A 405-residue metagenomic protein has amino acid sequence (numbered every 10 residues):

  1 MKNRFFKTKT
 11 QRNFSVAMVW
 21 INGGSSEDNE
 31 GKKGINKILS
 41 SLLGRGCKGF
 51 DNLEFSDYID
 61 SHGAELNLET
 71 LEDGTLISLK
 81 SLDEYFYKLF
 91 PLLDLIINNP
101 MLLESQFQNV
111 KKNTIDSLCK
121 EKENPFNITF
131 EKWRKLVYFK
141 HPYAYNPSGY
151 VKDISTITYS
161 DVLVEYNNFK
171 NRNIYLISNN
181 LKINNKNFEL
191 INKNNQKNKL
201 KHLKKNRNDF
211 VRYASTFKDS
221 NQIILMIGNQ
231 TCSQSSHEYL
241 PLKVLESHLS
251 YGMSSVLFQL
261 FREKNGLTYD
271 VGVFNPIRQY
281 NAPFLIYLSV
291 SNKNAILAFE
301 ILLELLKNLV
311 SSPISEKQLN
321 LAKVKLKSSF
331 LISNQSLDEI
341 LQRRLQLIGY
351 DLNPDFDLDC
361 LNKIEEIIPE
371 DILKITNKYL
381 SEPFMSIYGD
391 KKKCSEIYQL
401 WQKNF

Functional and structural regions predicted by a protein language model:
K2-R4: Extreme N-terminal starter segment of soluble prokaryotic enzymes
F6-S25, K32-K33, N198-F258: His/Glu-based metal-binding/catalytic segments typifying zinc-dependent metallopeptidases
G24-S26, S41, G74: A short, flexible beta-alpha/helix-coil linker loop
G31-I35, L89, P241, A298: Hydrophobic (often cysteine-bearing) scaffold residues that line and stabilize catalytic clefts of nucleotide/cofactor
G34-R45: Active-site SXXK
L39, F55, N185-F188, L245 (+1 more regions): Generic structural signal for hydrophobic residues
E54-K199, L225, C232-S233, E263-F405: Charge-rich, well-structured scaffold segments of protease-associated domains
